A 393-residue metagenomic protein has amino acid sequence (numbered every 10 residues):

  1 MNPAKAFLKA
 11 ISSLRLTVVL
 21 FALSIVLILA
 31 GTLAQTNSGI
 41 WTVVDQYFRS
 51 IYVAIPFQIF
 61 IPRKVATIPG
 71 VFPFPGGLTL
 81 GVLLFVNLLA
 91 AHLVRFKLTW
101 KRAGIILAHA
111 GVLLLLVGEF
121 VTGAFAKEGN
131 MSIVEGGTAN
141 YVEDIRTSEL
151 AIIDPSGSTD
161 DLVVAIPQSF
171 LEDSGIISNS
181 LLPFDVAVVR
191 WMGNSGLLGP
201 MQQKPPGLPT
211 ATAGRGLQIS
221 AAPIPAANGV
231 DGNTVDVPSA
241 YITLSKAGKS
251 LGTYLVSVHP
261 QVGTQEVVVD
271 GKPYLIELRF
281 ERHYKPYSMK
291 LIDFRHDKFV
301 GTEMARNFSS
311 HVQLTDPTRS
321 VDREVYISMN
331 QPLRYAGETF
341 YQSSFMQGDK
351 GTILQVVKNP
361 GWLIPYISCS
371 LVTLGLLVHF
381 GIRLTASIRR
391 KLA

Functional and structural regions predicted by a protein language model:
M1-L8: Short, Lys/Arg-rich, polar N-terminal cytosolic tail immediately upstream of the first transmembrane signal-anchor
R15, V19, F72-D160, I353-R390: Internal alpha-helical transmembrane segments
V19, L23, V82, A103-I106 (+5 more regions): Active-site-proximal structural scaffolding
V19-L93: Membrane-embedded alpha-helical segments of integral membrane proteins
Q35-S38, L98, T122-A126, L251-T253: Short, solvent-exposed secondary-structure capping/transition elements
N37-I68, Y326-S387, K391-A393: Membrane-proximal extracellular juxtamembrane segment immediately upstream of a following transmembrane helix
A124-N359: Soluble non-transmembrane domains of integral membrane proteins
